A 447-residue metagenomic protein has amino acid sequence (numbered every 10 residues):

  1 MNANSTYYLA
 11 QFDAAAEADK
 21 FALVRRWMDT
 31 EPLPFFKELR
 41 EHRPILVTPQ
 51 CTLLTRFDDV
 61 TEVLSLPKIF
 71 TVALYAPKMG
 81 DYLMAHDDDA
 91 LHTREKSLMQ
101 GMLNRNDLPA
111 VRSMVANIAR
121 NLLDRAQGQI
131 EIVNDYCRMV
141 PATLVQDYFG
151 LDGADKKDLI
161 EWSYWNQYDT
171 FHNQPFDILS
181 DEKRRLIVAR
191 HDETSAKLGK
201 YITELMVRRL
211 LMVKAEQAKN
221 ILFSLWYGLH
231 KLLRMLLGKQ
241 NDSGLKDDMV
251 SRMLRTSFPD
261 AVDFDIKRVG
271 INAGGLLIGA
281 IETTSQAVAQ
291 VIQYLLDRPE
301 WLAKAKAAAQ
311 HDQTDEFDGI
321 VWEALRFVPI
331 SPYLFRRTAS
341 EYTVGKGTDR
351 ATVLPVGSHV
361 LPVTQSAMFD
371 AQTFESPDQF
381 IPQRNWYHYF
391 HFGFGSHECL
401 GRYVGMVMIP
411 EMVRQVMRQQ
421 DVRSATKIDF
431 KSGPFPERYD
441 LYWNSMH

Functional and structural regions predicted by a protein language model:
M1-H447: Cytochrome P450
